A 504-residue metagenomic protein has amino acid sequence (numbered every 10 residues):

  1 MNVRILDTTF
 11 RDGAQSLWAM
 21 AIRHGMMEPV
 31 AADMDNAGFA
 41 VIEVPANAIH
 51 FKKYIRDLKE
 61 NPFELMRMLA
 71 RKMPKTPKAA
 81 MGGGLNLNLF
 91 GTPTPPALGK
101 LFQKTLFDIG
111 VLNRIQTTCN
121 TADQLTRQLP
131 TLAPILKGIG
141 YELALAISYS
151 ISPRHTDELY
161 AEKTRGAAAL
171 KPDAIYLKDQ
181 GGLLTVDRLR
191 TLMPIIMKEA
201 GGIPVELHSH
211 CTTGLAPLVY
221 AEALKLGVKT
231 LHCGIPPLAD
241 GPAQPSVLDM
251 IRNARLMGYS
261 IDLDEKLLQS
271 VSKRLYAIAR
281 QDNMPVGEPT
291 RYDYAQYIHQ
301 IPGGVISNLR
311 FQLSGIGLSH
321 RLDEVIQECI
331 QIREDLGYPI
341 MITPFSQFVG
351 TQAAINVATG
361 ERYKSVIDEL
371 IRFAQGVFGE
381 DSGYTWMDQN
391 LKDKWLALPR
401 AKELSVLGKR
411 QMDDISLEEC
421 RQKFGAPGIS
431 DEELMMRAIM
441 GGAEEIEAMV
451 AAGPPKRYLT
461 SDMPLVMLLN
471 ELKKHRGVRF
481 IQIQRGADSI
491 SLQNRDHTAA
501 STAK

Functional and structural regions predicted by a protein language model:
M1-N86, F90-P93: N-terminal capping/small domains of soluble enzymes
I5-D12, A40-V44, T76-G84, N113-T117 (+4 more regions): Hydrophobic faces of well-ordered beta-strands that scaffold small-molecule active sites in alpha/beta enzyme cores
T9-P29, A80-G99, T118-A122, A146-L159 (+1 more regions): Active-site mouth loops of central-metabolism enzymes
D33-N36, A40-Y54, P289-Q296, Q300 (+1 more regions): Terminal or standalone catalytic/regulatory effector modules within metabolic enzymes and repeat proteins
D35-N36, M66-K75, Q103-G110, P130-G140 (+3 more regions): Acidic (Asp/Glu)-rich catalytic clusters
A40-M66, G84-G91, I115-Q128, I151 (+2 more regions): Glycine-rich, proline-tolerant flexible connector loops at the mouths of alpha/beta enzymes
K53-G84, L129-S148, L189-L207, I251-L263: Alpha-helix-loop-beta-strand connector modules within alpha/beta enzyme cores
K178-Y363: Catalytic alpha/beta core domains of metabolic enzymes, predominantly
